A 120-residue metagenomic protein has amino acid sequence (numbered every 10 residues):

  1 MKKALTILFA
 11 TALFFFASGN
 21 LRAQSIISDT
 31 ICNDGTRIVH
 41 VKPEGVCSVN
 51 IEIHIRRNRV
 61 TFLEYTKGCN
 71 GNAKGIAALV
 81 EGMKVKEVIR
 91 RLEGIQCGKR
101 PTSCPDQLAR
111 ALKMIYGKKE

Functional and structural regions predicted by a protein language model:
M1-F9, A17: Bacterial N-terminal signal peptides that target proteins for export
S18-A23: Sec/Tat signal peptide C-region and signal peptidase I cleavage site
G35, K42-E120: Active-site- and interface-proximal helix/loop "cap" or "latch" segments in soluble metabolic and energy-transducing
